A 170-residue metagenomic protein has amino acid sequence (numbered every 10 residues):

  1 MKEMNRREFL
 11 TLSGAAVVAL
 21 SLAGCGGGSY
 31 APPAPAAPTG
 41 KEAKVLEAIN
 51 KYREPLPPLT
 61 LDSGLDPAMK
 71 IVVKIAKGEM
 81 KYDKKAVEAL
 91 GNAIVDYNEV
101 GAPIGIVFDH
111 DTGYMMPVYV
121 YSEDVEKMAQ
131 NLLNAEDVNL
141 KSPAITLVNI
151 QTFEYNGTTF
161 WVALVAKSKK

Functional and structural regions predicted by a protein language model:
M1-A23: N-terminal secretory signal peptides and thylakoid transit peptides that target proteins across membranes
M4, G40, Y82, V120-E123: Short coil/turn linker and secondary-structure boundary residues
F9-L10, R53, M128: Generic low-polarity alpha-helical segments
G14, K74, Y155: Residue-level marker of positions within ordered structural domains that often coincide with functionally constrained
G26-G28: Bacterial signal peptide processing site
P32-V100: Short, well-ordered surface patches within globular domains
G91-K170: A well-ordered secondary-structure block
